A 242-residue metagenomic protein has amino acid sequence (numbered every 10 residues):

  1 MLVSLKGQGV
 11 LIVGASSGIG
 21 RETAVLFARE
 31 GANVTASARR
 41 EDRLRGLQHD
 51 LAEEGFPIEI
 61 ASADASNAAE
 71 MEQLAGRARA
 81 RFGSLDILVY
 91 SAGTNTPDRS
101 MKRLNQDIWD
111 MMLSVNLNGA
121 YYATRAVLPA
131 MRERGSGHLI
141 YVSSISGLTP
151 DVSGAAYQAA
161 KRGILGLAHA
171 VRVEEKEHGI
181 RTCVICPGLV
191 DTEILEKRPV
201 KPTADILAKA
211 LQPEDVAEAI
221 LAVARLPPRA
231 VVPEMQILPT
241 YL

Functional and structural regions predicted by a protein language model:
S16-S17: Conserved glycine-rich cofactor-binding loop
E30-L47: Conserved glycine-rich Rossmann-like NAD(P)H-binding loop of the short-chain dehydrogenase/reductase
E41-D42, S62-L74, Q106: The beta1-alpha1 cofactor-binding region of Rossmann-like NAD(H)/NADP(H)-dependent oxidoreductases
R99-M101, I108-D110: Substrate-binding pocket helix/loop in short-chain dehydrogenase/reductase
T124, A160: Active-site helix of classical SDR
S144: Residue(s) in the substrate-gating loop at a strand-loop-helix junction that position the organic substrate next
E177-I180, V184-I185, A204-L242: C-terminal helical subdomain
